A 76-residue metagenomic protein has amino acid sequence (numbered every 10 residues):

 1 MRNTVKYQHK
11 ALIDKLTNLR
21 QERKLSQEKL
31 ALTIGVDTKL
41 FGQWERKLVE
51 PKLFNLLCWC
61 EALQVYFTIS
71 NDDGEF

Functional and structural regions predicted by a protein language model:
M1-E22: A short, Lys/Arg-rich alpha-helix, primarily the initiator
K15, S26, K52-N55: Residues that mark the N-terminal boundary/hinge immediately upstream of a DNA-recognition element
Q21, L32, E61: Alpha-helical residues within the helix-turn-helix
K24-Q43: Short alpha-helical DNA-recognition segment
K52-I69: DNA major-groove recognition helix of helix-turn-helix/homeodomain DNA-binding modules
S70-F76: Short amphipathic recognition helices of helix-turn-helix/homeodomain-type DNA-binding modules
